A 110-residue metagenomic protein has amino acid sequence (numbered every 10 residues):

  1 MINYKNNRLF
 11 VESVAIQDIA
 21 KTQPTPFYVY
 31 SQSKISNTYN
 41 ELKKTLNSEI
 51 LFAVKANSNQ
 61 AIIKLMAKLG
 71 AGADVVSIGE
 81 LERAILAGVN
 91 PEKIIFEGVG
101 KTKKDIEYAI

Functional and structural regions predicted by a protein language model:
M1-I110: A charged N-terminal "starter" segment
